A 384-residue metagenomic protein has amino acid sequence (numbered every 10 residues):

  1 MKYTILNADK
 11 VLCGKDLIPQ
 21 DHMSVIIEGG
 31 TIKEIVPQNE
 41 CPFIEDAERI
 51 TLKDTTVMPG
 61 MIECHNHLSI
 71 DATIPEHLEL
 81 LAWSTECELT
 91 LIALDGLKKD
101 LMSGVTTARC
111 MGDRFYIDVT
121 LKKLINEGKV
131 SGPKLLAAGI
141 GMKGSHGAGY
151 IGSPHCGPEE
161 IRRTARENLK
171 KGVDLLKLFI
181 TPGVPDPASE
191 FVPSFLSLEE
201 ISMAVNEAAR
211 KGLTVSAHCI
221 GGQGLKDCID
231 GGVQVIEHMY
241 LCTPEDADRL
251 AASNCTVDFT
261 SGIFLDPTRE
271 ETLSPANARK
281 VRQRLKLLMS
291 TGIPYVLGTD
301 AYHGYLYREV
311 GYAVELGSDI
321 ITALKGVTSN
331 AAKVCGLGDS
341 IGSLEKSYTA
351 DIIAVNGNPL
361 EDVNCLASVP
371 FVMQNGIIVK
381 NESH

Functional and structural regions predicted by a protein language model:
M1-I44, V57, G357-V363, I377-I378: N-terminal metal-binding scaffold of metallo-dependent hydrolase/deaminase domains
C13, V327, K333, K346-H384: C-terminal cap of metal-dependent C-N hydrolases
N39-M58, S84-C87: Active-site metal-binding motif and surrounding structural segment of the metallo-beta-lactamase
T56-E127, E199: Metal-associated gating/positioning segment near the N- to mid-region
L78-L91, G147-R163, T214-S216: Active-site mouth loops of central-metabolism enzymes
I92-D118, G132-K143, V173-D186, T214 (+2 more regions): Divalent metal-dependent hydrolysis catalytic cores, especially in the metallo-beta-lactamase
T120, P158-V257, S274-Y295, T322 (+1 more regions): Histidine/acidic residue-rich metal-binding segments in metalloenzymes
R210-K211, N277-N358: His/Asp/Glu-enriched, well-ordered alpha-helical/loop segment that forms or immediately abuts the divalent-metal
